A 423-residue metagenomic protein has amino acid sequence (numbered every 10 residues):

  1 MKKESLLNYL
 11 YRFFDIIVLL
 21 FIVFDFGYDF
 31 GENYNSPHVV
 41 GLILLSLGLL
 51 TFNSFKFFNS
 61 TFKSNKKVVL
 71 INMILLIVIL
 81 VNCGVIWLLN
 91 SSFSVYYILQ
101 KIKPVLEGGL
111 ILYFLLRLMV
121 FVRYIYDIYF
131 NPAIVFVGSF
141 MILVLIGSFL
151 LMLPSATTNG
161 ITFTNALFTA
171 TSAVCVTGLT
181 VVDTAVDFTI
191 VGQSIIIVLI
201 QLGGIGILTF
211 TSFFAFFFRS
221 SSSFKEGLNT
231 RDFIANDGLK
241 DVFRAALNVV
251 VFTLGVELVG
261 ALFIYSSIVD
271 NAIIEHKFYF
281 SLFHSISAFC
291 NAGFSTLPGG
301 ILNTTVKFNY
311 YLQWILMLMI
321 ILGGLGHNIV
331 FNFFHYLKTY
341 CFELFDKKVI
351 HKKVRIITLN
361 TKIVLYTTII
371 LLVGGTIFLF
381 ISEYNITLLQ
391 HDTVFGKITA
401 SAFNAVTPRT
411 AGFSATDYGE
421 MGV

Functional and structural regions predicted by a protein language model:
M1-V423: Membrane-proximal intracellular helices of multi-pass ion channels
